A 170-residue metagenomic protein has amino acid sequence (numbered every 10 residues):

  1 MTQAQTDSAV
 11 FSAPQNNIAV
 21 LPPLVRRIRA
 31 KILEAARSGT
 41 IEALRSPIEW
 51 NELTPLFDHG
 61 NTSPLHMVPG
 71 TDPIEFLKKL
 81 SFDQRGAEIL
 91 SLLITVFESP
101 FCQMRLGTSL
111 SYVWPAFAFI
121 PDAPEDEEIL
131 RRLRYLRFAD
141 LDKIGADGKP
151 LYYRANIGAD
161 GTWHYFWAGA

Functional and structural regions predicted by a protein language model:
A4-R29, R45-A170: C-terminal-biased regions
K31-L44: Short helix-adjacent coil turns
